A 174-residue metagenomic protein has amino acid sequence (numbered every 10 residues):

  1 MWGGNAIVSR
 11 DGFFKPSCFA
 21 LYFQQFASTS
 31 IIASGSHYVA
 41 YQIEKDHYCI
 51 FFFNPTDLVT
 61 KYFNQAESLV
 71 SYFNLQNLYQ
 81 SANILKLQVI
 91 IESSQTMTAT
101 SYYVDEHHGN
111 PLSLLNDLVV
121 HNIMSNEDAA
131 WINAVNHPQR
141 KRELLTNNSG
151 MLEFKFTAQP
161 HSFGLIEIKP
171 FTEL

Functional and structural regions predicted by a protein language model:
M1-S71: Aromatic/acidic polysaccharide-binding cleft in carbohydrate-active enzymes
F52-L174: C-terminal beta-sandwich/jelly-roll accessory domains of carbohydrate-active enzymes
